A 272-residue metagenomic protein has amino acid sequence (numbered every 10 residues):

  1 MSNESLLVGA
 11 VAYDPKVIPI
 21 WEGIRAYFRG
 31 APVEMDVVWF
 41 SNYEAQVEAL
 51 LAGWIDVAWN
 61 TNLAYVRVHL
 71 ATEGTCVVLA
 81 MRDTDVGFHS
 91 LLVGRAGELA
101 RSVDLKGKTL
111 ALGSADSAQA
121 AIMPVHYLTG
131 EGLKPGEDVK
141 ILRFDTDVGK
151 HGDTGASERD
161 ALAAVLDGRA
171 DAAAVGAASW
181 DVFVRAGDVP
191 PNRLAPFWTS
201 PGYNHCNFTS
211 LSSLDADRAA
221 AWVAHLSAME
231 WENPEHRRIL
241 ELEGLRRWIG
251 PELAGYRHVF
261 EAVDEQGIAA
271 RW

Functional and structural regions predicted by a protein language model:
S2-G23, Y203, T209-S210, L214-W272: An extracytoplasmic/periplasmic, membrane-proximal ligand-sensing/linker region
N3-A31, F40, F88-A156, D160-A161 (+2 more regions): Bilobed "Venus flytrap"/periplasmic-binding protein-like clamshell domains and structurally analogous long
L51-D104, D116: Acidic, polar ligand-binding/catalytic clefts
W54, T109, R169: Conserved functional loop/turn residues at catalytic and ligand-binding sites
W59-E73, T129-G130, L162-P191: A ligand-binding cleft/hinge motif common to bilobed small-molecule-binding domains
T75-D85, E137-F144, F183-G202: Short beta-strand->loop
L133, L166-A170, S227, W231: Sec-exported extracytoplasmic/periplasmic mature domains
